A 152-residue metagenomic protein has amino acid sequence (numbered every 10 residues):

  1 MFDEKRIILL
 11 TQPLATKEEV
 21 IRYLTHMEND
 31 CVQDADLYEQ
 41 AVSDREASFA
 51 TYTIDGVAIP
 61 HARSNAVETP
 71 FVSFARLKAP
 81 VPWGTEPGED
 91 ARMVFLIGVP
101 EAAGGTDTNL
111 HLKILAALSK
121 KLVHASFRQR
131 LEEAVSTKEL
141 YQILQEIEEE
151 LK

Functional and structural regions predicted by a protein language model:
M1-K152: Cytosolic covalent-transfer regions centered on His/Cys nucleophiles that carry phosphoryl or persulfide groups
